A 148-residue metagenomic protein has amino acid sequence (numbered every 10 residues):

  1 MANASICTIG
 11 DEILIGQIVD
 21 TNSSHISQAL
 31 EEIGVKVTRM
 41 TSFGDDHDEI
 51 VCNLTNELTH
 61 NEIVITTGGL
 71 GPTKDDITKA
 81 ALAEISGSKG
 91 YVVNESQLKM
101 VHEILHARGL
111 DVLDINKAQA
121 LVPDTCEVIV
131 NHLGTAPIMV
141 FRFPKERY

Functional and structural regions predicted by a protein language model:
M1-T41: Glycine-rich phosphate/diphosphate-binding loop of Rossmann-like nucleotide-binding domains
D11-E12, G69-P72: Short glycine-rich anion-binding loops that position phosphate/pyrophosphate groups of nucleotides and phosphorylated
H25, E49-N53: Well-ordered alpha-helical segments embedded in enzymatic catalytic cores
R39-E49: Short beta->alpha junction loops
E49, I77-Y148: Proline/glycine-rich low-complexity loops and linkers
N61: An anion/phosphate-binding loop that grips the pyrophosphate of nucleotide cofactors and donors
